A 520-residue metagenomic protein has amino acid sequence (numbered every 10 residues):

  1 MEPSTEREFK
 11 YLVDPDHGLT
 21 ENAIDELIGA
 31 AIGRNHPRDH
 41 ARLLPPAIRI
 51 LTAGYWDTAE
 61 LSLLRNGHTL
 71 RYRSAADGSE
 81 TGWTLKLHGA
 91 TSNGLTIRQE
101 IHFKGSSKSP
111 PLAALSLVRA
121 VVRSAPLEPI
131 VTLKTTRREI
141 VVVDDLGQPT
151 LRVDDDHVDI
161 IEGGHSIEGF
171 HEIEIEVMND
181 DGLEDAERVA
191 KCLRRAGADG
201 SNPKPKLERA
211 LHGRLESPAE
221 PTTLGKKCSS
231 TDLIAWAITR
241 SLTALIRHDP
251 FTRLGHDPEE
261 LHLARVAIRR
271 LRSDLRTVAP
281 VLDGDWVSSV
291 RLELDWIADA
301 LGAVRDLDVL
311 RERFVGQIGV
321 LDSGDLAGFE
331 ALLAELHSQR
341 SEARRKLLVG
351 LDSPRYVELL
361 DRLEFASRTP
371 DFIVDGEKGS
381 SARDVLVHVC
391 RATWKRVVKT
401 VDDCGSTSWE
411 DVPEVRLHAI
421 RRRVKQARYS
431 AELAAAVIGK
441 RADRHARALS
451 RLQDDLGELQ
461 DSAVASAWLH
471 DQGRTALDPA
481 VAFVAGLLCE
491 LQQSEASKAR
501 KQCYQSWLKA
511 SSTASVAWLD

Functional and structural regions predicted by a protein language model:
M1-D520: Function-determining surface determinants
